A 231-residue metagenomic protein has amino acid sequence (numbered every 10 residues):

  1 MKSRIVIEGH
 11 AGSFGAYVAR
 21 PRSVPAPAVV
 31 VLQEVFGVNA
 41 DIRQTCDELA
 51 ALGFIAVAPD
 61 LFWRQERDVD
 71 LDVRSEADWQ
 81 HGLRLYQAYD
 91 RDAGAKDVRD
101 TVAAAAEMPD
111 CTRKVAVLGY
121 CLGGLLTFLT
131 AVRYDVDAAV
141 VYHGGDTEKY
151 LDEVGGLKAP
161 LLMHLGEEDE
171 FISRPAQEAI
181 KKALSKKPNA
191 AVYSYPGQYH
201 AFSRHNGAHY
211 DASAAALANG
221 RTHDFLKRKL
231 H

Functional and structural regions predicted by a protein language model:
M1-H231: N-terminal cap/leader regions of alpha/beta-hydrolase-fold enzymes, predominantly small-molecule hydrolases
